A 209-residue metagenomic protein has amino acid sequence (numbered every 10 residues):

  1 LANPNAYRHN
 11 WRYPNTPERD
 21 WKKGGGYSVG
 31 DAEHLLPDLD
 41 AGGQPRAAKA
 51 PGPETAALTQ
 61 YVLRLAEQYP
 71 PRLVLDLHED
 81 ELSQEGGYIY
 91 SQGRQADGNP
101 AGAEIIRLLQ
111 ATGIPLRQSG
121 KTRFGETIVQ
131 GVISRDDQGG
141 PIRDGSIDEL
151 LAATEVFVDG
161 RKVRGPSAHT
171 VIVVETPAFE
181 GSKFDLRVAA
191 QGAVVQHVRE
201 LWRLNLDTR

Functional and structural regions predicted by a protein language model:
L1-P100: Active-site/substrate-binding loop(s) of hydrolase catalytic cores
P14-N15, S91-Q92, R107, V188-Q191: General N-terminal targeting signals
G25-H34, P45-A56, P141-K162, K183: Secondary-structure junction/capping motif
Y27-E33, E104-Q110, S119, R203-R209: Short C-terminal domain-edge/linker segments immediately following a structured domain
E81-G181: Catalytic cores of processing enzymes, dominated by hydrolases/peptidases, characterized by acidic/His-rich
A111-R117, G125-E126, T176, E180-R209: His/Asp/Glu-rich mid-to-C-terminal helical/loop segments that flank catalytic regions of hydrolases
